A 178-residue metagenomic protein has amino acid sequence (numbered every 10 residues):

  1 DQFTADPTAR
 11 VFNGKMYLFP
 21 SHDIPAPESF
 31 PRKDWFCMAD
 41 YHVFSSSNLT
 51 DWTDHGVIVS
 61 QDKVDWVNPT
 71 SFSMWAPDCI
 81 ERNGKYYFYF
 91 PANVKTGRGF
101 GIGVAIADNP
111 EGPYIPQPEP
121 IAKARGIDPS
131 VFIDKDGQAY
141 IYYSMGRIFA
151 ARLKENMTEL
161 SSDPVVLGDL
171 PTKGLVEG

Functional and structural regions predicted by a protein language model:
D1-G178: Carbohydrate-active catalytic/glycan-binding domains of CAZyme proteins, especially the secreted or lumenal ectodomains
